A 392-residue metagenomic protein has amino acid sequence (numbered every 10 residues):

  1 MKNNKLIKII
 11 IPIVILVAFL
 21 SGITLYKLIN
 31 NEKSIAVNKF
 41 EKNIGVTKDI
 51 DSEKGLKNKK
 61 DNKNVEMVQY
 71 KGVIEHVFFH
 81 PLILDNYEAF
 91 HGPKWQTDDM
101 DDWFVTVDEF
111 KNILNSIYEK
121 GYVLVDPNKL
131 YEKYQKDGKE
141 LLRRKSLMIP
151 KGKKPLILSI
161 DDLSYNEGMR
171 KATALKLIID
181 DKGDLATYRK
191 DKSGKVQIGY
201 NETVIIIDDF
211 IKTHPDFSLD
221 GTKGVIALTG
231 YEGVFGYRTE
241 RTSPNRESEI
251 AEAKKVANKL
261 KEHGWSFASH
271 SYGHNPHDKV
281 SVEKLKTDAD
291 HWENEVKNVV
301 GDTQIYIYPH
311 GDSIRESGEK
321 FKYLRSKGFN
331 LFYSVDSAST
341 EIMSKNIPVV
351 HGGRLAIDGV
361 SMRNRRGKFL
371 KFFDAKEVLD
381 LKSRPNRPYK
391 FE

Functional and structural regions predicted by a protein language model:
M1-I15: N-terminal Sec-pathway targeting helices
A18-F19: Classical Sec-dependent N-terminal signal peptides that target proteins to the secretory pathway
G22-V37: Hydrophobic single-pass membrane-insertion segments
V37-G45: Long, low-complexity intrinsically disordered regions enriched in Ser/Thr, Asp/Glu, Pro/Gly
G45, D49-V125, L142-L158, N166-R170 (+2 more regions): C-terminal active-site subregion of NodB/CE4 polysaccharide deacetylases
V77-A89, K139-L142, I149-L156, L163-I314: Metal-dependent polysaccharide deacetylase catalytic core of the NodB/CE4 family, i.e., the active-site-bearing domain
V125-E132: A short acidic/basic microdomain associated with nuclease active sites
E132, D137-G138: Solvent-exposed N-terminal domain segments of exported/luminal and surface proteins
